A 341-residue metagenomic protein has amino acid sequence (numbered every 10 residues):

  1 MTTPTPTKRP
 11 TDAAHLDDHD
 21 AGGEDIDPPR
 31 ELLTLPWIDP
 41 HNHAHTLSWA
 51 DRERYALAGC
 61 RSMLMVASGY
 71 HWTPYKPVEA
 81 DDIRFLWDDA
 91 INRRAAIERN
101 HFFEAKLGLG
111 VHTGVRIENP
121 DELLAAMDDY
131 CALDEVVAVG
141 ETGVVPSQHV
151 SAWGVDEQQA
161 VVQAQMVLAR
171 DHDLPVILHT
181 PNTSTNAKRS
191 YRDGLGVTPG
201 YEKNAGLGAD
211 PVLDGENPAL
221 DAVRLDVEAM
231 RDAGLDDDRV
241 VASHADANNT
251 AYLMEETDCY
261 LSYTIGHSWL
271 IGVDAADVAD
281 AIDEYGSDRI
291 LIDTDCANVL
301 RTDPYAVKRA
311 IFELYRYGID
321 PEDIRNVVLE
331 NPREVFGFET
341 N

Functional and structural regions predicted by a protein language model:
T2-D25, V307-N341: Mid-to-C-terminal alpha-helical segments outside catalytic/metal-binding sites
T2-H172, I177-R189, Y201, G206-L207 (+4 more regions): Mid-domain alpha/beta scaffold segments of enzyme catalytic cores
A58-S62, E135, L174-P175, R231-D238 (+2 more regions): Glycine-enriched alpha-helix->loop->beta-strand junction motifs that scaffold or abut catalytic
R99-F102, D232-D236, E284-G286, R316-D320: Short helix-capping segments at alpha-helix termini
T113-L124, V241-H244, T264-A275: Active-site glycine- and acidic-residue-rich loops that bind and position anionic ligands or nucleotide-like cofactors
P175-P181, V212-N217, D237-A247, T264-H267: Catalytic beta/alpha-barrel core
G272-E284: A short, acidic, amphipathic alpha-helical segment used as a generic capping/interface helix at domain edges
Y285-P304: Short acidic/histidine-rich active-site segments
